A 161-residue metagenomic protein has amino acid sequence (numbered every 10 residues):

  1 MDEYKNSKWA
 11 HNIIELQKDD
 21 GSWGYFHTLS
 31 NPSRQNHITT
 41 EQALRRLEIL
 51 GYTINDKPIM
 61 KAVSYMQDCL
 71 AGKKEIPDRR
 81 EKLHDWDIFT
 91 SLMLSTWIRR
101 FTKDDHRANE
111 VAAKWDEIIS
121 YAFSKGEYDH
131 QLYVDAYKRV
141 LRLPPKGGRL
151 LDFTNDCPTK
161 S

Functional and structural regions predicted by a protein language model:
M1-S161: Preference for long, amphipathic alpha-helical scaffolds in soluble/luminal domains and all-alpha bundles
